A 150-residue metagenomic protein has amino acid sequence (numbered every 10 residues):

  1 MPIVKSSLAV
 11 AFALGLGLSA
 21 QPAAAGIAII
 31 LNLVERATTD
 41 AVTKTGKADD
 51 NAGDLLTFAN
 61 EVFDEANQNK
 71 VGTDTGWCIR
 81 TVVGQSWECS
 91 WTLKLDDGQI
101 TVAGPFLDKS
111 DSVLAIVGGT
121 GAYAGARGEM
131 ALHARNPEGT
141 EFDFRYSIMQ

Functional and structural regions predicted by a protein language model:
P2-V10: Sec-dependent signal peptide recognition, specifically the positively charged N-region followed immediately by
K5-S6, G17, A24-Q150: Targeting-peptide/extracellular-domain and disordered-appendage signature
A11-A13, P22-A23: Cleavable N-terminal signal peptides
